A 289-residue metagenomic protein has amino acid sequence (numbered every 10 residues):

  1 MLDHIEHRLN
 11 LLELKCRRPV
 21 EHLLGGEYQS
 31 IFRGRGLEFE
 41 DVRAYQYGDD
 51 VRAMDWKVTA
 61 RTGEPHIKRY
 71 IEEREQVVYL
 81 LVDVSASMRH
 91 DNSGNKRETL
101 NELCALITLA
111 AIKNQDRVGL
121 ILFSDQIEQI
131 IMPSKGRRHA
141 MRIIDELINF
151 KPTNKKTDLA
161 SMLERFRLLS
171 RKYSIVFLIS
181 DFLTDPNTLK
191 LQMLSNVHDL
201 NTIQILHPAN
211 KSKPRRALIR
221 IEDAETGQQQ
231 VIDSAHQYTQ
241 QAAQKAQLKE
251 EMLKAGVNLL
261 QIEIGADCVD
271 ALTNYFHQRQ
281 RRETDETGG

Functional and structural regions predicted by a protein language model:
M1-I131, R165, I175-F177, D185 (+1 more regions): An amphipathic, basic-hydrophobic helix/alpha-beta surface used to engage anionic, phosphate-rich ligands or surfaces
M1-I31, L168, K172, P186 (+1 more regions): Von Willebrand factor type A / integrin I
K57, P152-K156, L178-S180: Short, flexible loop segments at the rims of nucleotide/cofactor-binding pockets, characterized by
V82, S180, I203: Active-site flanking residues adjacent to catalytic metal/cofactor-binding acidic residues
N101, K155-L159, Q241: A conditional alpha-helix N-cap/helix-loop micro-motif detector
Q115-R117, I179, V197, G256: A generic structural signal for alpha->beta connector loops
I130-D145, G256-L259: Short, electropositive alpha-helical surface patch
R138-S174, P186, H207: Von Willebrand factor
